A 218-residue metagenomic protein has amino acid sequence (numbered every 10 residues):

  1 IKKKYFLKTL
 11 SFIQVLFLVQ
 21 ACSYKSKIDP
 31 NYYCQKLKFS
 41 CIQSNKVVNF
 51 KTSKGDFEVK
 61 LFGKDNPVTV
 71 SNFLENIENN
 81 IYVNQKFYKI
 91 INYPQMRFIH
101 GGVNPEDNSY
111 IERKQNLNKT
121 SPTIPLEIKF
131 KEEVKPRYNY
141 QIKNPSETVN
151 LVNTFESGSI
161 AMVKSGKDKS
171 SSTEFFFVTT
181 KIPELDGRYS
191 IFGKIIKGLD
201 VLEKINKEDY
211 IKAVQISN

Functional and structural regions predicted by a protein language model:
K2-L10: Bacterial N-terminal signal peptides that target proteins for export
Y5, F17-V19: N-terminal regions of proteins, emphasizing targeting and processing segments when present
L10-F17: Bacterial N-terminal signal peptides
C22-N218: Cyclophilin-like peptidyl-prolyl cis-trans isomerases
